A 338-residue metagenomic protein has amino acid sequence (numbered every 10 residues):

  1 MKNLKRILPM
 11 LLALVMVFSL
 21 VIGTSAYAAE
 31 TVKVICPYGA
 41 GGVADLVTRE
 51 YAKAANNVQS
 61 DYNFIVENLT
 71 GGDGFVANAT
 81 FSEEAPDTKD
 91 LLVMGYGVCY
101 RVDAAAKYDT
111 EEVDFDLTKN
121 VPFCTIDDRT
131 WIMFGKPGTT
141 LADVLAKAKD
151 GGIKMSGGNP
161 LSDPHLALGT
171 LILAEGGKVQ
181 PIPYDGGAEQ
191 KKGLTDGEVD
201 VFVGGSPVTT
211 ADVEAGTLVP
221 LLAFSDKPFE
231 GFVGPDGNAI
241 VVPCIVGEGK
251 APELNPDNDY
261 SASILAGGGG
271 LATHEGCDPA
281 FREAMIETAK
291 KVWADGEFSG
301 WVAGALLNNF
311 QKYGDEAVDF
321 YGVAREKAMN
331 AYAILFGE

Functional and structural regions predicted by a protein language model:
M1-L11: Bacterial N-terminal signal peptides that target proteins for export
F18-A29: Sec-dependent signal peptide cleavage junction
Y27-K119, P160, P164, E175-V208 (+5 more regions): N-terminal (or domain-start) structured segment
K89-M94, E112-I132, K154-S156, E253-S263: A structural signal for short loop-to-beta-strand junctions that line the ligand-binding cleft of periplasmic/secreted
T125-F134, K154-A174: Extracytoplasmic ligand-binding site segments that recognize negatively charged/polar headgroups
G135-I153: Flexible hinge/capping segments at coil-to-helix
V213-W293: C-terminal lobe and pocket-closing loops of periplasmic/extracytoplasmic Venus-flytrap solute-binding proteins
I264-E326, N330: Secondary-structure end/capping motifs
